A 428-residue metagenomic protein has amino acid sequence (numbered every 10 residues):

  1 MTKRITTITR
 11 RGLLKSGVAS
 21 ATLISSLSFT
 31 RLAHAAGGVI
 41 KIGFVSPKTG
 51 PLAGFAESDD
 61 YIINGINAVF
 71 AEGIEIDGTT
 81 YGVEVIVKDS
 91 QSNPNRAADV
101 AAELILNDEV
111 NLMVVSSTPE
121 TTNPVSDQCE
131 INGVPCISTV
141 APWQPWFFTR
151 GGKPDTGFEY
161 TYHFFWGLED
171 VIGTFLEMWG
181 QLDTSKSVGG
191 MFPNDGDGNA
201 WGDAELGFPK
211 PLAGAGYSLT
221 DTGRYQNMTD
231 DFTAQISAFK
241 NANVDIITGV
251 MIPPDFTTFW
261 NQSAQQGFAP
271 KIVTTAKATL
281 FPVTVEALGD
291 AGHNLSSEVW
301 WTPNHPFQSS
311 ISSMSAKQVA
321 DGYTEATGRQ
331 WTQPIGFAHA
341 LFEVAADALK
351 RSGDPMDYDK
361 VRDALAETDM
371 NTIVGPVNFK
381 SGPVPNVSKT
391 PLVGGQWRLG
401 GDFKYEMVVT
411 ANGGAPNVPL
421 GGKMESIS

Functional and structural regions predicted by a protein language model:
M1-G12, S16-S26: N-terminal secretory signal peptides
S28-P47: C-terminal segment of N-terminal export signals and the immediately downstream linker at the start of the mature
G43-N64, K88-P94, S117-T118, P193-G202 (+3 more regions): Extracytoplasmic "Venus flytrap"
G54-Y61, I74-R150, Y225-F232, P253 (+1 more regions): Beta-alpha junction/loop-to-helix N-cap segments that form part of ligand/metal-binding clefts
V110-G223, I272-S297: Extracytoplasmic ligand/sensor domains, especially the bilobed periplasmic-binding protein
W143, S263-H339, R351, T410-I427: Extracellular/periplasmic periplasmic-binding protein-like sensory domains
K350-D363: Short, charged, surface-exposed loops that flank catalytic or proteolytic processing sites
A366-S428: Solvent-exposed, acidic/polar segments of extracytosolic/periplasmic ligand-binding ectodomains
